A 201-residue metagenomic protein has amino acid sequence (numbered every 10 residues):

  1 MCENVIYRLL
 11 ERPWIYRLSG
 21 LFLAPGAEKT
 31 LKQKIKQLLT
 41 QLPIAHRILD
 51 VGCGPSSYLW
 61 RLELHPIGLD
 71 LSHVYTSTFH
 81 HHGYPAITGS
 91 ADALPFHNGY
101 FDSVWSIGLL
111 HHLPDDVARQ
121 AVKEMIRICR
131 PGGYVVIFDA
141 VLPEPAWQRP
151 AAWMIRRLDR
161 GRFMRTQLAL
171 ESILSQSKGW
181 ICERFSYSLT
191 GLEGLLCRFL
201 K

Functional and structural regions predicted by a protein language model:
C2-Q33: Class I SAM-dependent methyltransferase Rossmann-like catalytic core, especially the SAM/SAH-binding loop
L49, G54-A93: Class I SAM-dependent methyltransferase SAM/SAH-binding core
W105: A conserved beta-strand element that flanks and buttresses the S-adenosyl-L-methionine
R119-P131: A short glycine-rich, Lys/Arg-flanked "PGG" loop and its adjoining helix->strand segment in the class I
G132-A140: Conserved beta-strand signature within the Rossmann-like core of class I S-adenosyl-L-methionine
E144-R160: Short, glycine-/aromatic-enriched active-site segment of Class I SAM-dependent methyltransferases
R162-K178: Short alpha-helix
G179-T190: Conserved S-adenosyl-L-methionine
